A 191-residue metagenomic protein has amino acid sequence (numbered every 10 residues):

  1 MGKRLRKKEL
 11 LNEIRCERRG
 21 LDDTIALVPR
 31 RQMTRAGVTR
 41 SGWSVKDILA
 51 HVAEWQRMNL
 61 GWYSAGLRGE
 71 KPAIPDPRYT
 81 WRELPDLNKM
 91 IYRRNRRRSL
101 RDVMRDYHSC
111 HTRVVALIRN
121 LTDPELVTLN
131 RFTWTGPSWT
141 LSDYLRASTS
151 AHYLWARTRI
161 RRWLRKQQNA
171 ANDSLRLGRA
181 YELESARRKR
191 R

Functional and structural regions predicted by a protein language model:
M1-G20: Extreme N-terminal tail/first-helix region
G2-R6, G42, L87-D102, T135-D143: Acidic/His metal-coordination segments adjacent to aromatic residues that form catalytic metal sites in metalloenzymes
L11-R15, L49, A53, R101-H108 (+2 more regions): Short amphipathic alpha-helical segments with heptad-repeat character
I14, R18-L21, I25, Q56-N59 (+3 more regions): Hydrophobic alpha-helical core bundles mediating ligand binding, dimerization, or RNAP-core interactions
R15, R35-D86, L126-G178, E182-R191: Short, contiguous alpha-helical
L27, H51-V52, N120: Conserved catalytic core of Hanks-type protein kinase domains
R31-Q32: Charge-rich, low-complexity N-terminal segments
R82-T128: Acidic/histidine-rich alpha-helical segments that form the ligand environment of transition-metal centers
